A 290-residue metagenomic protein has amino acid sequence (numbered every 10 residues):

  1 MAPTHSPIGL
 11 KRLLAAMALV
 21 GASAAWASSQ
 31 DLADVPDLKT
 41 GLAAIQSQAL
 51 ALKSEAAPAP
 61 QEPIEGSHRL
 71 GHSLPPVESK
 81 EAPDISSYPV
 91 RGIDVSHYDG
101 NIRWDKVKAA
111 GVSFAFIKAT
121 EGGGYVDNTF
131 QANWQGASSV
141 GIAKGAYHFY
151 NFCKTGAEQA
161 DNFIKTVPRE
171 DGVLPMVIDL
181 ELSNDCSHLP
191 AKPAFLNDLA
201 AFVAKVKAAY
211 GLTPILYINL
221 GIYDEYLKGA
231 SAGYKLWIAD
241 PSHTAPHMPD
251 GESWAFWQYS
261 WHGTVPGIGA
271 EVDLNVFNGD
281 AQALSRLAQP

Functional and structural regions predicted by a protein language model:
M1-I8: N-terminal secretory signal peptides that target proteins for export/translocation
L10-A25: Gram-negative bacterial Sec-dependent N-terminal signal peptides
S29-G92, D99, S231-P290: Functionally critical loop-and-helix segments that line ligand-binding/catalytic clefts of soluble enzyme domains
I85-N101, D105, K118-A201, K207-L212: Substrate-binding cleft of extracellular glycoside hydrolase catalytic domains
V107-V112: A short, Lys/Arg-enriched amphipathic alpha-helix followed by its capping loop at the start of a domain
K144, T213-P214, L236, W254: Hydrophobic anchor at the start of a short beta-strand that flanks the dinucleotide cofactor-binding loop
G211-Y223: Aromatic-lined carbohydrate-recognition surfaces of secreted/lumenal glycan-active proteins
G221-S231: Beta-rich nucleic-acid/ligand-interaction surfaces
